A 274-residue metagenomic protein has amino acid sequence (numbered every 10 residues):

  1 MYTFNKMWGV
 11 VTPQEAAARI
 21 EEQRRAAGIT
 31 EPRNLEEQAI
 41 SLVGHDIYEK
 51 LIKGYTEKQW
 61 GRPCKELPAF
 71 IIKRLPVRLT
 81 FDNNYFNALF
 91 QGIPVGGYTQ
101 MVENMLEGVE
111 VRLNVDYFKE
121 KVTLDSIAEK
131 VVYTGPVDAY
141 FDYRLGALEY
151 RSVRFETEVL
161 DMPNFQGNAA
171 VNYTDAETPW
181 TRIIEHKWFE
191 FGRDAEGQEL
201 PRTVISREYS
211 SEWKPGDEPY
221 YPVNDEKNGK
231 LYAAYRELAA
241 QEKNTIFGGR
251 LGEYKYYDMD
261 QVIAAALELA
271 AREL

Functional and structural regions predicted by a protein language model:
M1-K130, F141: Active-site/ligand-binding neighborhood in enzyme catalytic cores
K53, T134, I263-A266: Short alpha-helical patches at coil-to-helix transitions and adjacent helical residues in well-structured domains
I71-R78, L145, D258-L269: Surface-exposed flexible segments
D116-L238: Mid-domain catalytic core of redox enzymes that form a hydrophobic substrate pocket/lid adjacent to a catalytic redox
E218-L274: C-terminal catalytic lobe of FAD-dependent flavoproteins
